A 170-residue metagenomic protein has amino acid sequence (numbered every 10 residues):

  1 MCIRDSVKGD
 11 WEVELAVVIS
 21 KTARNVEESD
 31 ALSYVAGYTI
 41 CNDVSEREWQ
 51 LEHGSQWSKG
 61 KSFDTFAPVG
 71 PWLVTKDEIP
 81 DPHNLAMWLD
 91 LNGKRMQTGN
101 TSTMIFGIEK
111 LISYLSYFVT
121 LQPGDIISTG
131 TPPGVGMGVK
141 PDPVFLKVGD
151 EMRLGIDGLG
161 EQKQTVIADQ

Functional and structural regions predicted by a protein language model:
M1-I3: Short, small-residue-biased leader/transition segments that mark boundaries at the very start of proteins
S6, W11-E14, S33-A36, H83-L85 (+2 more regions): Short coil/turn connectors at secondary-structure junctions
S6-E12, E28-A31, N42, S62: Short capping loops/turns at secondary-structure boundaries
W11-K21, T39-V44, L73, L91 (+1 more regions): Short, structured patches in soluble enzyme cores that scaffold and shape functional sites
A23-V26, E78-P80: Short helix-loop capping/hinge motifs at secondary-structure junctions, enriched in acidic/polar residues
R24-Y38: N-terminal accessory regions of nucleic-acid-interacting proteins
R47-Q170: Catalytic-pocket segment enriched in acidic/His residues
